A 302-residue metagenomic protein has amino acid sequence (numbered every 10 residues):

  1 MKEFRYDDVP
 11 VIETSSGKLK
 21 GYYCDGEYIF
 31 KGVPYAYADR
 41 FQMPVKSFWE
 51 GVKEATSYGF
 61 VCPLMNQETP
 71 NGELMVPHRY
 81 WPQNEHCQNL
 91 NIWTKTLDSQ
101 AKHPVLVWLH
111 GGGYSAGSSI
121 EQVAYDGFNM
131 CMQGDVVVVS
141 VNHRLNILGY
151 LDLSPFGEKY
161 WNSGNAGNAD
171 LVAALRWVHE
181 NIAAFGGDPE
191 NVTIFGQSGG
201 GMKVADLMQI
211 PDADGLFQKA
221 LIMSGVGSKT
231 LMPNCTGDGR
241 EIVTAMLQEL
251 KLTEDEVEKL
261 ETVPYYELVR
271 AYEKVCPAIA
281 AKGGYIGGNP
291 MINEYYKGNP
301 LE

Functional and structural regions predicted by a protein language model:
M1-N165, P189: Non-catalytic accessory segments of hydrolases
G111-G112, A166-D170, S198-G201: Active-site loop->helix "elbow" adjoining a glycine-rich segment at hydrolase catalytic centers
W161-A183, E241: Alpha/beta-hydrolase active-site loop
F185-Q197: Alpha/beta-hydrolase fold nucleophile elbow
P189, L216-F217: Core-facing hydrophobic residues within beta-strands of well-ordered domains
I194, L221-M223: A short, hydrophobic beta-strand element of the alpha/beta-hydrolase
G201-A213: Short glycine-enriched nucleophile-adjacent loop and the immediately C-terminal alpha-helix near the catalytic center
M223-E302: Substrate-access "cap/lid" subdomains that shape and gate the entrance to catalytic or ligand-binding pockets
